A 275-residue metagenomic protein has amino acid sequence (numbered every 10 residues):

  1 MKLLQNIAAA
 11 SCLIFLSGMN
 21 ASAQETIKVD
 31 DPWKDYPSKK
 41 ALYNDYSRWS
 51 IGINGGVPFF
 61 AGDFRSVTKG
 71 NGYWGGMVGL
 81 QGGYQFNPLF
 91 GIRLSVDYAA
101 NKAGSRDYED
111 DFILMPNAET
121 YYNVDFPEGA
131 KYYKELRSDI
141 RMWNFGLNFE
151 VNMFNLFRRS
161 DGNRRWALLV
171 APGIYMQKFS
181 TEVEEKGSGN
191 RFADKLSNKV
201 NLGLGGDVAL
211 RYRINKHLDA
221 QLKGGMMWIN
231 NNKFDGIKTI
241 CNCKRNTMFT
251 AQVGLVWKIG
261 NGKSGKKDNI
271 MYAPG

Functional and structural regions predicted by a protein language model:
S22-I51, R158-A167, G260-G275: Outer-membrane beta-barrel biogenesis signature
P32-Y36, P88-K186: Gram-negative (and chloroplast) outer-membrane scaffold detector with strong preference for beta-barrel transmembrane
L42-S50, N54-Q81, G187-F192, K199: Surface-exposed strand-loop-strand hairpins of Gram-negative outer-membrane beta-barrel proteins
S47, G72-V78, R141-F145, R164-W166 (+2 more regions): Residues that define the transmembrane beta-barrel architecture of outer-membrane proteins
I53-V57, L80-Y84, V96, L147-M153 (+4 more regions): Residues on the lipid-exposed face of transmembrane beta-strands in outer-membrane beta-barrel proteins
D63-T68, G104-D111, D161-G162, T181-R191 (+2 more regions): Outer-membrane beta-barrel translocator domains and adjoining extracellular loop/strand segments of Gram-negative
P88-L94, L156-F157, Y212-A220, N261-S264: Repeated loop/turn-to-beta-strand initiation elements of outer-membrane beta-barrel proteins
N101-D107, N215-G275: Predominantly the C-terminal beta-signal and adjacent terminal strand-loop region of outer-membrane beta-barrel
